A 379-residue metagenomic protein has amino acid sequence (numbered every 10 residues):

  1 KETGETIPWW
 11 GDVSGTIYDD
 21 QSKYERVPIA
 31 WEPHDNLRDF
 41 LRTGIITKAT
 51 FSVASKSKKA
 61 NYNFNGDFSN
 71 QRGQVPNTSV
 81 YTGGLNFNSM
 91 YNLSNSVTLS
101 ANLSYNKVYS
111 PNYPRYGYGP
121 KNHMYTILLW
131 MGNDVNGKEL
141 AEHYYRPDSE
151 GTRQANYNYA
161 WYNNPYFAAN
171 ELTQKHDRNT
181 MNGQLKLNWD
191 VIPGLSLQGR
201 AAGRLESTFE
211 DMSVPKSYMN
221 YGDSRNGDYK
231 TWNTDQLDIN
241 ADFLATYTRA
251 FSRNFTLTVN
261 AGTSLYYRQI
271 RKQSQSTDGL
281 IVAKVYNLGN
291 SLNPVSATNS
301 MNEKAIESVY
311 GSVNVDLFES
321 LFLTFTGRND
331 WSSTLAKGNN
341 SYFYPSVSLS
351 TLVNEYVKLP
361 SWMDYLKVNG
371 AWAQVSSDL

Functional and structural regions predicted by a protein language model:
K1-W31, G73-T78, N88-T180, Q198-E307 (+2 more regions): Surface-exposed loop/interface segments of Gram-negative outer-membrane beta-barrel transport/assembly proteins
H34-G44: Periplasmic N-terminal accessory/gating domains of Gram-negative outer-membrane beta-barrel systems
F40-L41, K48-N70, Q74, G84-N92 (+2 more regions): Predominantly transmembrane beta-strands of Gram-negative outer membrane beta-barrel pores used for transport
I45, F51-S55, L85-Y91, G183-W189 (+5 more regions): Residues on the lipid-exposed face of transmembrane beta-strands in outer-membrane beta-barrel proteins
Y62, G311-G327: Short, contiguous hydrophobic alpha-helices characteristic of membrane insertion segments
G66-R72, L323-L335, V353, G370: Transmembrane beta-strand segments that form the barrel wall of outer-membrane beta-barrel proteins
K337-S341: Short glycine/threonine-rich loop-to-helix capping motif typified by GTGT followed within a few residues by an Asp-Pro
